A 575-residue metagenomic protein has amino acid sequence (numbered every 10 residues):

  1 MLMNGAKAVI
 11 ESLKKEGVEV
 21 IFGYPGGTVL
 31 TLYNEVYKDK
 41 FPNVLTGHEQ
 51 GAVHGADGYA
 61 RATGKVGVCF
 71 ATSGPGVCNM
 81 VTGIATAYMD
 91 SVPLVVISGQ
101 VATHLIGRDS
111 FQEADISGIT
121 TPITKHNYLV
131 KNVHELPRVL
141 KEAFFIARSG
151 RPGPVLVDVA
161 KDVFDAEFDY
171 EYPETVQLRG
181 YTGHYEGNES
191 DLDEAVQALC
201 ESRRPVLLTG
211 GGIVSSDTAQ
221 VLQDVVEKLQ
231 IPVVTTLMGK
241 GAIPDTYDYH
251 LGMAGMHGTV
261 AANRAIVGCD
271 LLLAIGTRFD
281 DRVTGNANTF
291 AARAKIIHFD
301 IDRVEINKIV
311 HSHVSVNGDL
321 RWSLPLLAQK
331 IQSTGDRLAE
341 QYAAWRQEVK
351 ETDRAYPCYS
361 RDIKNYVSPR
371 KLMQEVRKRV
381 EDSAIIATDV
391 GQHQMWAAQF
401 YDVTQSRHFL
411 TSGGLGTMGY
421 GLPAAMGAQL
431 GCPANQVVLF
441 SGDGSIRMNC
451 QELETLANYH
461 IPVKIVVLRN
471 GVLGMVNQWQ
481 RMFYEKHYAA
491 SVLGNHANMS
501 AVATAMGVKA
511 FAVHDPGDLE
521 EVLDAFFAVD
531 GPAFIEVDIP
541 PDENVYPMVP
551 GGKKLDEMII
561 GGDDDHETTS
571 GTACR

Functional and structural regions predicted by a protein language model:
M1-E340, A355, E375, R379-D382 (+4 more regions): N-terminal alpha/beta PP-like core and its mobile active-site loop of ThDP/TPP-dependent enzymes
A6-V9, K14, L32-N34, Q347-A428: Active-site diphosphate/adenylate-binding microenvironment
G26-V29, G74, S91, P154 (+3 more regions): Glycine-rich phosphate/pyrophosphate-binding beta-alpha loops
D39, K228, D382-S383, V403-R407 (+2 more regions): Secondary-structure transition/capping motifs at alpha-helix termini and the adjoining loop/turn into the next element
Q112, G268, N458-G551: Thiamine diphosphate
H134, R293-V390, P516, L523 (+1 more regions): Phosphate/pyrophosphate-binding active-site segments
I296, V376, T388, G427 (+6 more regions): Hydrophobic, well-ordered secondary-structure elements that form the walls of internal hydrophobic environments
Y420-K464, L468: Catalytic phosphate/nucleotide-handling subdomain of diverse soluble enzymes
